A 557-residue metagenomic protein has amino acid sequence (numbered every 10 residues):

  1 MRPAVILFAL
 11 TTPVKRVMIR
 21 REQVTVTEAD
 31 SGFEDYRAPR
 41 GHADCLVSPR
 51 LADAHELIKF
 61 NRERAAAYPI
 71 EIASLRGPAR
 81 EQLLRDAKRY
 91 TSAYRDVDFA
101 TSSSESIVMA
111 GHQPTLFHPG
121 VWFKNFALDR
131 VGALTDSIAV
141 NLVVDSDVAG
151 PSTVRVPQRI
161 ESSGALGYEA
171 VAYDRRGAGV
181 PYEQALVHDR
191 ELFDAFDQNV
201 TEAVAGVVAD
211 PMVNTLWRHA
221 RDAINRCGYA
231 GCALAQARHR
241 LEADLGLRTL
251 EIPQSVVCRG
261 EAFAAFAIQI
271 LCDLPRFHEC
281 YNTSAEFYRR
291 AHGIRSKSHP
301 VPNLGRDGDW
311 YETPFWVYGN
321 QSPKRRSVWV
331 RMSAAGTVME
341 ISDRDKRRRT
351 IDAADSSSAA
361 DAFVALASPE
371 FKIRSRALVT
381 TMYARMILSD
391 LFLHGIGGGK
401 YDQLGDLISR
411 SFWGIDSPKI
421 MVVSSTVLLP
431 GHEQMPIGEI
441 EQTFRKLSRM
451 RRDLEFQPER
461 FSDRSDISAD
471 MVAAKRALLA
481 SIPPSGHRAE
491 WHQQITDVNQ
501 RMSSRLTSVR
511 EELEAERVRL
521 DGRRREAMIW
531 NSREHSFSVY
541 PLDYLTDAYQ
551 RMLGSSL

Functional and structural regions predicted by a protein language model:
M1-V17: N-terminal amphipathic/basic-hydrophobic helices that include classical n-h-c signal peptides and signal-anchor
V14-P114, L192: N-terminal regions that are enriched for targeting/export leaders and immediately downstream pro/stem segments
I19-R20, T27-D44, R50, A127 (+1 more regions): N-terminal, positively charged nucleic-acid-binding surface of large information/translation enzymes
S103-T135: N-terminal catalytic cores of NTP/NDP-binding nucleotidyl/phosphoryl-transfer enzymes
G111-P114, L142-D147, Q254-C258, N320 (+2 more regions): An acidic- and aromatic-residue-enriched active-site/binding cleft used to recognize and process polar
A139-V143, R349-K446: Structured mid-domain segments that build the active-site/substrate or prosthetic-cofactor binding neighborhood
V143-Q236: Internal, well-ordered alpha/beta segment that forms a basic, Gly-enriched binding/recognition surface
F196, V200-A360, S375-Y383, L388 (+2 more regions): Aromatic-residue-lined binding/catalytic grooves and analogous aromatic/hydrophobic interfacial grooves in multimeric
